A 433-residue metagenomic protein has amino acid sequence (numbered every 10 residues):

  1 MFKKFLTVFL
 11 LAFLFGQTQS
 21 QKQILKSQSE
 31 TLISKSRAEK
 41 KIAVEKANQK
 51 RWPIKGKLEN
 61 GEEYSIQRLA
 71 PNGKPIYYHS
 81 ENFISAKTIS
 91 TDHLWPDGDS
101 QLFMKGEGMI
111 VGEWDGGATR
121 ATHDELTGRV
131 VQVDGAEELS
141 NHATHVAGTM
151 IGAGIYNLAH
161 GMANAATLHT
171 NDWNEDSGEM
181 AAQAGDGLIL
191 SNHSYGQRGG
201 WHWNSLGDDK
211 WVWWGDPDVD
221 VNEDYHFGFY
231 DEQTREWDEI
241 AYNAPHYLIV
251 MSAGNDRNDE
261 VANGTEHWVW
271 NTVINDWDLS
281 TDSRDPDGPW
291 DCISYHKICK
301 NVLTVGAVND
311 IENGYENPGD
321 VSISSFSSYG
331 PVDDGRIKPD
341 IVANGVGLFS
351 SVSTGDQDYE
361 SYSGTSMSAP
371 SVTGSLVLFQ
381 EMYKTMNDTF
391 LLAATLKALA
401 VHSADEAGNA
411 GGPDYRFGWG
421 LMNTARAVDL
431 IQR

Functional and structural regions predicted by a protein language model:
M1-Q23: Bacterial Sec-dependent N-terminal signal peptides
S20, N82-S191, G196-D209, Y242-L248 (+6 more regions): Subtilisin-like serine protease catalytic core
I24-E113, Q132-L139, D176-S177, F229-Y242 (+2 more regions): N-terminal domain-start motif of subtilase-like serine proteases
W114-G128, A307-P370: Catalytic-core environment of secreted peptidases
A143, A147, T234-D238, I293 (+6 more regions): Extracytoplasmic/secreted envelope proteins and their assembly/folding machinery, especially bacterial periplasmic
A153-Y156, T170-C299, D333-R336, S350-P370: Substrate-binding/access-modulating region of protease and related hydrolase catalytic domains
V342-G411: Hydrolase catalytic cores
G420-R433: Secreted peptidase-domain scaffold signal
